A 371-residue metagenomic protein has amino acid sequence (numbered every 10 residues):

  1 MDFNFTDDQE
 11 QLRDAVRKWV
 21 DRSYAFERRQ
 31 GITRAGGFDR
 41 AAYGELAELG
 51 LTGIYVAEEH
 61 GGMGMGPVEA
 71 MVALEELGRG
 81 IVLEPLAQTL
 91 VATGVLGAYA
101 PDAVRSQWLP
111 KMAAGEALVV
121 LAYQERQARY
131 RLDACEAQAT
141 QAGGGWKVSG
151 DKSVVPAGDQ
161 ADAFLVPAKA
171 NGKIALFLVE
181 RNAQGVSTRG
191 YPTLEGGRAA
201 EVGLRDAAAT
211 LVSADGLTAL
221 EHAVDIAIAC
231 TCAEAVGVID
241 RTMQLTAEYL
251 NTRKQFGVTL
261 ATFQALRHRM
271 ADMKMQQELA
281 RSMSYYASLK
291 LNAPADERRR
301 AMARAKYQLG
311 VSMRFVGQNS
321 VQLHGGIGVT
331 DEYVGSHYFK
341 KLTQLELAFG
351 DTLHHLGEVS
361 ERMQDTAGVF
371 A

Functional and structural regions predicted by a protein language model:
M1-I81, Y99-V104, K111, G115-E116 (+2 more regions): Alpha-helical interface subdomain recognition
G64-A73, R131-C135, V179, L204-A208 (+1 more regions): Structural signature of FAD isoalloxazine-binding scaffolds in flavoprotein oxidoreductases
L83-A103: N-terminal glycine-rich flavin-associated loop
G97-A100, T140, V166-K169, L178-R181 (+1 more regions): Short beta-strand-to-turn element immediately C-terminal to the catalytic PLP-Schiff-base lysine in fold type I
G115-R126: A short, Trp-centered hydrophobic/proline-enriched beta-strand micro-motif
R131-S149: Cytochrome P450 C-terminal beta-domain/meander region
A134, V154-V155, E180-L211: Flexible, small-/acidic-enriched active-site or ligand-binding loops
S149-V186: A short core secondary-structure module
